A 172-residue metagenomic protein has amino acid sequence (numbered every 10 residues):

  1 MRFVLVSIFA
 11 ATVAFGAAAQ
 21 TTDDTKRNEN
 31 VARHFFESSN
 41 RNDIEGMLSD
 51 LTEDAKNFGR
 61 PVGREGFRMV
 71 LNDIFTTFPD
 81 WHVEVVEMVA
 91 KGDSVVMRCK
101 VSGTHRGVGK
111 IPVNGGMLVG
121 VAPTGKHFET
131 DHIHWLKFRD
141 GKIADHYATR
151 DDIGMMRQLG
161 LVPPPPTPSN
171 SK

Functional and structural regions predicted by a protein language model:
V4-A14: Bacterial N-terminal signal peptides
A19-K172: C-terminal and inter-domain tail/linker signature
